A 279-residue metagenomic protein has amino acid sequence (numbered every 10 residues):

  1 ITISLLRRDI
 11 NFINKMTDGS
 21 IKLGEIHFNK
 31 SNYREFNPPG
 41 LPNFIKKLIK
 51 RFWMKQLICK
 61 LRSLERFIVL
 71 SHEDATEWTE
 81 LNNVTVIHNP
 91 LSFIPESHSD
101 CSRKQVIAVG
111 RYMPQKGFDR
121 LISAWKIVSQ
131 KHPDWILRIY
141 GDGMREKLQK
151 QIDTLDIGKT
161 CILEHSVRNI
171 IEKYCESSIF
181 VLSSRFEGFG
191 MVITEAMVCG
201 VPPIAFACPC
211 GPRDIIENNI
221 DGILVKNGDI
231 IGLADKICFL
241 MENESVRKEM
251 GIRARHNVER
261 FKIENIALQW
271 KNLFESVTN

Functional and structural regions predicted by a protein language model:
I3-D9, I26-H27: Short His-centered aromatic/hydrophobic patch
K46-F67: Membrane-proximal helix-turn-helix segments that form the acceptor-binding/catalytic region of lipid-linked
E73, P90: Carbohydrate-associated surface elements
K104, A108-I127, E146-K147, I231: A conserved mid-protein helix/loop that constitutes part of the nucleotide-sugar donor-binding site
S166, R185: Aromatic "clamp/platform" in nucleotide-sugar-dependent glycosyltransferases that forms part of the donor/acceptor
P202-F206: Short hydrophobic beta-strand element within catalytic cores of glycosyltransferases and related nucleotide-activated
E217-N219, I223-I230, C238-E244, E259: Conserved acidic donor-binding segment of nucleotide-sugar-dependent glycosyltransferases
G232, F239, V246-R260, L268-N272: A short, well-ordered alpha-helix in the C-terminal region of glycosyltransferases
